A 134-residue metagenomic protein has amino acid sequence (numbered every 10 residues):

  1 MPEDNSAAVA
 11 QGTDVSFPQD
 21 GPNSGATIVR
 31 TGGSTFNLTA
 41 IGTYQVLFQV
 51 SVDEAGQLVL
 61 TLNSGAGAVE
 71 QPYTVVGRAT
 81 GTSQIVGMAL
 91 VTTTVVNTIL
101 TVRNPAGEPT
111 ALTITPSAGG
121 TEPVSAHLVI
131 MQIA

Functional and structural regions predicted by a protein language model:
M1-A134: Extracellular jelly-roll beta-sandwich "head" domains, especially the C-terminal globular C1q domain
